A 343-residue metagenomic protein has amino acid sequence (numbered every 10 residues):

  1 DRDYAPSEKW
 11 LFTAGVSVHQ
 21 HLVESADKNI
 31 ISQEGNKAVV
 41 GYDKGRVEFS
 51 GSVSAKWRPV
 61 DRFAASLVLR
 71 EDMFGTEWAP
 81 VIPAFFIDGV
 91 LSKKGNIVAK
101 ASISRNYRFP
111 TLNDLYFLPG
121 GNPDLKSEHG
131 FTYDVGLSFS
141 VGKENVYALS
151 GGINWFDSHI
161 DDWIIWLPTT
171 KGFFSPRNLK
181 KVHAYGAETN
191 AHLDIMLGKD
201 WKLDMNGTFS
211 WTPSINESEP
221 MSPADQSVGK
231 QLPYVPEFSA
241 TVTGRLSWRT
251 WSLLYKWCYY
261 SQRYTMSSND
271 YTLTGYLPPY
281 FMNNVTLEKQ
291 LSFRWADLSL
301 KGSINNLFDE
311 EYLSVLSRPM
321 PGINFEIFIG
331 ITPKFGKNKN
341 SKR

Functional and structural regions predicted by a protein language model:
D1-W78, F86, G152-W155, E188-L193 (+1 more regions): Face-selective signature of the C-terminal outer-membrane beta-barrel domain
R2-Y4, G51-W57, F85-G89, V135-V141 (+6 more regions): Residues on the lipid-exposed face of transmembrane beta-strands in outer-membrane beta-barrel proteins
K9-F12, L22, D61-A65, K94-A99 (+5 more regions): Repeated loop/turn-to-beta-strand initiation elements of outer-membrane beta-barrel proteins
V18-E24, V47-F49, L69-G75, I103-F109 (+9 more regions): Transmembrane beta-strands of outer-membrane beta-barrel pores
G45-F49, A79-V81, H129-Y133, Y147 (+4 more regions): Residues that define the transmembrane beta-barrel architecture of outer-membrane proteins
R58-A64, S150-G151, W155-H159, N178-M266: Gram-negative outer-membrane beta-barrel transporters
S92, V98-K100, S127-Y185, N190-M196 (+1 more regions): Membrane-embedded beta-barrel scaffold of Gram-negative outer-membrane proteins
Y259-S268, P278, N284-R343: C-terminal beta-signal and adjacent terminal beta-strands/loops of Gram-negative outer-membrane beta-barrel proteins
